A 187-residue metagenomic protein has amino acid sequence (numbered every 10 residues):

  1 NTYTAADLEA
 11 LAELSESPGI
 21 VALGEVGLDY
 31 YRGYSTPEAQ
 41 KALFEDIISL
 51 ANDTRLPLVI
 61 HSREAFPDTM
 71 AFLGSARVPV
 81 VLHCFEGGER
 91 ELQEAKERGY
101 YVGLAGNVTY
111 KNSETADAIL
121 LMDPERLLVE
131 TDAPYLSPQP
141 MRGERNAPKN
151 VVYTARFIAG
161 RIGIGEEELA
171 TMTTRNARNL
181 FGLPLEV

Functional and structural regions predicted by a protein language model:
N1-V187: Mid-domain alpha/beta scaffold segments of enzyme catalytic cores
